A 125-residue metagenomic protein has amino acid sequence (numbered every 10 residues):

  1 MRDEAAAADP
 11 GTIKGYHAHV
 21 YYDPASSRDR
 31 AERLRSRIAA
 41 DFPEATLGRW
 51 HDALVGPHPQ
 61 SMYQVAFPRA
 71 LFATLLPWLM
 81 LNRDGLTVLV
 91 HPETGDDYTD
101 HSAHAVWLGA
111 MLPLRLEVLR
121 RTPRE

Functional and structural regions predicted by a protein language model:
M1-E125: Long, contiguous binding/interaction regions
